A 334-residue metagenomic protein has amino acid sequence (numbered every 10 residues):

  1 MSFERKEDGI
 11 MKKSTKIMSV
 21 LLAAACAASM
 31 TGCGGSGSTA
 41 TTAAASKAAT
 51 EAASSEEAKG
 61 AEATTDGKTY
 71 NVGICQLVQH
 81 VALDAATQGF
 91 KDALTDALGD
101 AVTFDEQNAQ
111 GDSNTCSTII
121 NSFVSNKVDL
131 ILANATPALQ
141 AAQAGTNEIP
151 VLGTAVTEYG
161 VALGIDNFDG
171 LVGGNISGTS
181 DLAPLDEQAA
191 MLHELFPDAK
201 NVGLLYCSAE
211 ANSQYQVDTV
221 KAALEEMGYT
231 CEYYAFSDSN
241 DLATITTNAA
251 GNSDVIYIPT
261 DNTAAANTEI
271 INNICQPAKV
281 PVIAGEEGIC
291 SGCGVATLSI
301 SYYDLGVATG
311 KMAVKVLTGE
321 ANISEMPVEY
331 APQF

Functional and structural regions predicted by a protein language model:
K13-S36: Sec-dependent N-terminal signal peptides of Gram-positive bacterial secreted proteins and lipoproteins
M30-T50: Bacterial lipoprotein signal-peptidase II cleavage site
A63-G67, Y159-N201, I300-A321: Hydrophobic alpha-helical segments within soluble ligand-binding/sensing domains
T64-K91, G99, D105-T115, A209 (+2 more regions): Extracytoplasmic "Venus flytrap"
V72-I74, F90, S177-L224, N322-F334: An alpha-beta-alpha
T103-S125, Y234-G251: Structural motif
E106-N167, D261-Q276, V280, A284-G285: Beta-alpha junction/loop-to-helix N-cap segments that form part of ligand/metal-binding clefts
A211-E286: Pocket-lining segment of extracytoplasmic ligand-binding domains
